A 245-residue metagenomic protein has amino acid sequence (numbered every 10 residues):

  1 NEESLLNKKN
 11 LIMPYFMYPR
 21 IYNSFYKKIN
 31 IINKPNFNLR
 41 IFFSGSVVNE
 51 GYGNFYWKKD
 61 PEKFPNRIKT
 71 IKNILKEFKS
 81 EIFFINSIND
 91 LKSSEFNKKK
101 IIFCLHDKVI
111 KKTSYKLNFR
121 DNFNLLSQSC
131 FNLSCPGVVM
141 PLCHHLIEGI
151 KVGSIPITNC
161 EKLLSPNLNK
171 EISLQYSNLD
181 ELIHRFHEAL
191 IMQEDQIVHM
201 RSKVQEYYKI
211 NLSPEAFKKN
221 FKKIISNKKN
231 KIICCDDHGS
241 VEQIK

Functional and structural regions predicted by a protein language model:
N1-P141, N159-N167, P214-A216, K231 (+1 more regions): Nucleotide-sugar donor-binding catalytic core of glycosyltransferases
Y52-K59, I110, K170, H184-E188 (+1 more regions): Charged, low-complexity surface segments at secondary-structure and domain boundaries
K58-E62, G149, M192, K209: A general boundary/transition motif marking the beginning of the first structured unit of a protein
S127-S129, E148-S154: Conserved donor-binding/catalytic loop of nucleotide-activated donor transferases
C143-L146: Short glycine/serine-rich donor-binding loops of glycosyltransferases
L163, E171-L174: Conserved tyrosine-mediated DNA breakage-rejoining catalytic core shared by Y-recombinases
L174, L179-K245: C-terminal amphipathic helix plus adjacent low-complexity, charged tail appended to glycosyltransferase catalytic
